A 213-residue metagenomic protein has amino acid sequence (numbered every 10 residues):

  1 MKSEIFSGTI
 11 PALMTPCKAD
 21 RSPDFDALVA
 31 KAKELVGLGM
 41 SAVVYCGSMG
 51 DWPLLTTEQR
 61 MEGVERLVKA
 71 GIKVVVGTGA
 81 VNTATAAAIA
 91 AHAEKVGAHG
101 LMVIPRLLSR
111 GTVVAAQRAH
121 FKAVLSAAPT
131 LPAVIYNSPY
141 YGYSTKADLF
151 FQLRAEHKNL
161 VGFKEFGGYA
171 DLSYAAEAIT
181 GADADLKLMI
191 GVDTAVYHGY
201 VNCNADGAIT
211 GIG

Functional and structural regions predicted by a protein language model:
K2-S144, Q152: Active-site beta->alpha loop and helix N-cap motifs at the rims of alpha/beta catalytic domains
A123-P129, S138-G213: Catalytic alpha/beta core domains of metabolic enzymes, predominantly
